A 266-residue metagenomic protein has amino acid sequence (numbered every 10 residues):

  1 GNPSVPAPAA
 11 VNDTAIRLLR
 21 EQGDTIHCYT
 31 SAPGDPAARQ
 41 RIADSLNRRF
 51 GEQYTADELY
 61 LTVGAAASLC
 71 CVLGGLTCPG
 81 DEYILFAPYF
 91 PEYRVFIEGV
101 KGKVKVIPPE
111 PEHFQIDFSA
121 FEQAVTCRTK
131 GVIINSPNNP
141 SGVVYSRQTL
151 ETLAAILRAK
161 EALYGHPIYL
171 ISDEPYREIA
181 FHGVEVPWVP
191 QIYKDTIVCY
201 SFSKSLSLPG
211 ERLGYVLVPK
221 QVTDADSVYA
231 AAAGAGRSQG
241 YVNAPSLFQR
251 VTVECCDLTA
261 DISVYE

Functional and structural regions predicted by a protein language model:
G1-G64, C71, C255-C256: N-terminal small-domain helix-loop-helix segment of the aminotransferase-like
E21-Q22, R49-G51, I156-P167, K220-D226: Alpha-helix termini
Q53-L59, P79-E82, R128, H166-P167 (+1 more regions): Short acidic capping loops at alpha-helix termini that bridge into adjacent secondary structure
G75-I97: Conserved PLP-anchoring active-site segment centered on the Schiff-base-forming lysine
E98-K105: A short helix-loop-beta submotif of the ANL/AMP-binding
P111-V184: Active-site phosphate-binding strand-loop segment of PLP-dependent enzymes
K194-E266: Conserved core segment of the aminotransferase class I/II
